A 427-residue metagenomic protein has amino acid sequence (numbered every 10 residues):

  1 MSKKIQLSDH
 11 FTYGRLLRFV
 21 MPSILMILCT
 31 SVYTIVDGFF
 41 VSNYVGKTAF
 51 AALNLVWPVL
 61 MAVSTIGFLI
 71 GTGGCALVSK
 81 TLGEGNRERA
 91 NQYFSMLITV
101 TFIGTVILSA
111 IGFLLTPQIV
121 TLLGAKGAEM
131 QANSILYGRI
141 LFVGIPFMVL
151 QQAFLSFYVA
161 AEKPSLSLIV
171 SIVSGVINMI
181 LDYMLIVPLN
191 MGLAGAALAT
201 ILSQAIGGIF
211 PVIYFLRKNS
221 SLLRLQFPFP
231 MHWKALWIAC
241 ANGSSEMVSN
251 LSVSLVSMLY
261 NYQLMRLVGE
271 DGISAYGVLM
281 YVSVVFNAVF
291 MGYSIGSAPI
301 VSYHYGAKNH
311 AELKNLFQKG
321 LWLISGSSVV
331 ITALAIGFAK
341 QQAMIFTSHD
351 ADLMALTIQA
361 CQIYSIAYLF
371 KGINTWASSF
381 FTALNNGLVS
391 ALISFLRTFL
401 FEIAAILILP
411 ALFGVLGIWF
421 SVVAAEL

Functional and structural regions predicted by a protein language model:
M1-V20, V78-G144, N190-G243, V301-A367 (+1 more regions): Short alpha-helical transmembrane segments in multi-pass integral membrane proteins
S8-V45, P58-G73, L77, T81 (+5 more regions): N-terminal transmembrane alpha-helices
R18-D37, I140, S174, S203-G207 (+4 more regions): Transmembrane helical elements of multi-pass membrane transporters/channels
I24, L28, V32, V36 (+17 more regions): Generic alpha-helical transmembrane segments of integral inner-membrane proteins, especially permease/transport modules
V32-F50, V120-A128, M184-M191, S254-V285 (+3 more regions): Helix-terminus/linker motif at the lipid-water interface of multi-pass membrane proteins
K47-P58, S134, G138, A197 (+2 more regions): Small-residue hotspots at the loop-to-helix junctions and early N-terminal turns of transmembrane alpha-helices
F50-A110, M148-S167, A275-A333, G337-A339 (+1 more regions): Small-residue-rich hydrophobic transmembrane alpha-helices
G71, L141-V159, S167-G175, A196-P211 (+5 more regions): Short runs within selected transmembrane alpha-helices of multi-pass transporters and secretion channels
